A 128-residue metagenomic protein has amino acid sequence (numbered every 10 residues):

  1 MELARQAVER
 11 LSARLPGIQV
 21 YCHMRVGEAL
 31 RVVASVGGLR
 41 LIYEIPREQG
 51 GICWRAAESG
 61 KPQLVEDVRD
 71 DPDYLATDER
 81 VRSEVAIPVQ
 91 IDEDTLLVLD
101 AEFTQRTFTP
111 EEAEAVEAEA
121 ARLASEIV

Functional and structural regions predicted by a protein language model:
M1-I18, C22, I52, E119: Amphipathic alpha-helical coiled-coil segments that mediate homodimerization and allosteric signal transmission
E9-S12, Q19-L41: GAF sensory/regulatory domain recognition with acknowledged cross-activation on helical regulatory dimers
A13-P16, E58, S125: Solvent-exposed polar/charged
G17, G51, E84, L96: Short coil/loop residues immediately preceding or within conserved phosphate-binding loops of NTP-utilizing enzyme
G38-R40, E66-S83: Signal-transducing coupling segments at domain and membrane junctions
R40-Q63: Acidic/proline- and glycine-rich, intrinsically disordered low-complexity segments that serve as regulatory linkers
R82-I91: A short, aliphatic-rich beta-strand micro-motif
L97, E102-V128: Juxtadomain coupling helices with adjacent low-complexity linkers
